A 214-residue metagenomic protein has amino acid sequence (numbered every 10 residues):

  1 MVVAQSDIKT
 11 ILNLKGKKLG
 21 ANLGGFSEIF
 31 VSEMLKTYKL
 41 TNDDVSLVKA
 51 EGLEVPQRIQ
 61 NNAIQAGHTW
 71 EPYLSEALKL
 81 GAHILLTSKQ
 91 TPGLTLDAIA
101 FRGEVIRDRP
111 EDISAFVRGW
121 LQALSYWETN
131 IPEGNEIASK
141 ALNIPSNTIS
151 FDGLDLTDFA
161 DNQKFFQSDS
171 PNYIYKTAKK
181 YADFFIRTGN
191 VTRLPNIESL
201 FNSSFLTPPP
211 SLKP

Functional and structural regions predicted by a protein language model:
V2-L80, L96, Y175, K179: Bilobed "Venus flytrap"/periplasmic-binding protein-like clamshell domains and structurally analogous long
I8, L40, I144, N190-V191: Helix N-cap/coil-helix junction residues
N42, I84, S146, T192-R193: Residue-level detector of short coil/turn "hinge" positions at structural boundaries
V48, L53-N143: Pocket-lining segment of extracytoplasmic ligand-binding domains
R102, D158, N202-F205: Residue-level signal for threonine
R107-N190: Secondary-structure end/capping motifs
K179-P214: Conserved C-terminal helix/tail region of periplasmic/extracytoplasmic solute-binding proteins
